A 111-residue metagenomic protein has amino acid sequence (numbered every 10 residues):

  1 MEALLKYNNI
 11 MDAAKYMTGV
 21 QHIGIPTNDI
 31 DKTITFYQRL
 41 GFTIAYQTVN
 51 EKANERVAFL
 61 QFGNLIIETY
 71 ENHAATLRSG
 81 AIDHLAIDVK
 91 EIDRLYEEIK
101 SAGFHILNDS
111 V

Functional and structural regions predicted by a protein language model:
E2-D31, I82-L85: N-terminal beta-strand motif that seeds the catalytic metal site of vicinal oxygen chelate
A13-A14, A74-T76: Short, flexible, glycine/charge-rich loop motifs used to bind or transfer phosphoryl groups or to couple energy/partner
M17-T18, I25-I66: Core segments of cupin and vicinal oxygen chelate
T27-D31, L85-V111: Vicinal oxygen chelate
N50-K52, A75-L77, V111: A short beta-turn/loop motif at secondary-structure boundaries
E68-Y70: Conserved beta-strand in the GNAT
L77-S79, D88: Helix-adjacent hinge/juxtasegments
